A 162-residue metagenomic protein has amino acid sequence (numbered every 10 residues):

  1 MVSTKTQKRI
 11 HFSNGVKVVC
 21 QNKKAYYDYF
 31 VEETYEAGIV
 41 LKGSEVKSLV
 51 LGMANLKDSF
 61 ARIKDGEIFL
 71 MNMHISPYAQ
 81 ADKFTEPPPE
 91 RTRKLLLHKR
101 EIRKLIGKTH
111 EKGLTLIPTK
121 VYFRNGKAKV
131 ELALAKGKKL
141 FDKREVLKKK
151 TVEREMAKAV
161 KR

Functional and structural regions predicted by a protein language model:
M1-A37, K42, T151-R162: Intrinsically disordered, Lys/Arg-rich N-terminal extensions and targeting peptides of nucleic-acid-associated proteins
L41, L56-D58, L70-N72, L116-P118: Hydrophobic residues on conserved beta-strands that form the core of alpha/beta folds
G43, I63-D65, N72, L132-K136: Flexible glycine-/small-residue-rich
K47, N55, R62, I75-Y78 (+1 more regions): Short, surface-exposed beta-strand-loop junctions and turns on beta-sheet-rich folds
S59-I63, V121: A structural signal for short hydrophobic beta-strand segments in well-ordered beta-sheet cores
D65, M73-E90, K94-E111: Compact, glycine-rich, soluble single-domain proteins
E90, L97-R100, G137-R162: C-terminal end-helix/capping segment
L96-A133, G137-K139: Beta-rich strand-turn-strand
